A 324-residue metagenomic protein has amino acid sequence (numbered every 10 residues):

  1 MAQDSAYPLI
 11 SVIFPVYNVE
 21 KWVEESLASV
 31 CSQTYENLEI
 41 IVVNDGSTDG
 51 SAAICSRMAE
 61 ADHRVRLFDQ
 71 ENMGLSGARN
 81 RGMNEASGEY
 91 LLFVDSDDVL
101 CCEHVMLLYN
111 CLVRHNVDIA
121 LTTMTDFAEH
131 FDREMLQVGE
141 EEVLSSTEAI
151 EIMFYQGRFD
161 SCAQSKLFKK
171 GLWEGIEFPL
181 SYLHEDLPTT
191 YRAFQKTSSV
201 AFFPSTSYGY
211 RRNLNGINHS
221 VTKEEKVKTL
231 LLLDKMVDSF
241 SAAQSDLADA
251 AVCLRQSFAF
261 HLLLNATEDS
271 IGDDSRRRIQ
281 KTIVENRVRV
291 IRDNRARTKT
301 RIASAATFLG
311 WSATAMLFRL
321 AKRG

Functional and structural regions predicted by a protein language model:
P8-S11, S29, E39, P188: Cell-envelope/extracellular polymer assembly enzymes that use nucleotide-activated donors
N18-S32: Short, well-formed alpha-helical segments that are part of the catalytic scaffolds of diverse glycosyltransferases
S29, E36, N44-A53, E71: A conserved acidic beta->alpha catalytic loop
Q70-A86: Glycine-rich, basic loop-to-helix element that forms the pyrophosphate-binding segment of sugar-nucleotide handling
L75-S76, S96-A201, Y210-E224: Donor-binding/catalytic cores of nucleotide-activated saccharide and glycerol-phosphate transferases/polymerases
L91: Short aromatic/hydrophobic "clamp" motif used to bind/position activated sugar donors
T206-N213, S220-L247, H261, N265-R289: Catalytic core of nucleotide-sugar-dependent glycosyltransferases
D269-G324: Membrane-interface aromatic/basic loop that binds lipid-linked glycans or pyrophosphate carriers, typified by
